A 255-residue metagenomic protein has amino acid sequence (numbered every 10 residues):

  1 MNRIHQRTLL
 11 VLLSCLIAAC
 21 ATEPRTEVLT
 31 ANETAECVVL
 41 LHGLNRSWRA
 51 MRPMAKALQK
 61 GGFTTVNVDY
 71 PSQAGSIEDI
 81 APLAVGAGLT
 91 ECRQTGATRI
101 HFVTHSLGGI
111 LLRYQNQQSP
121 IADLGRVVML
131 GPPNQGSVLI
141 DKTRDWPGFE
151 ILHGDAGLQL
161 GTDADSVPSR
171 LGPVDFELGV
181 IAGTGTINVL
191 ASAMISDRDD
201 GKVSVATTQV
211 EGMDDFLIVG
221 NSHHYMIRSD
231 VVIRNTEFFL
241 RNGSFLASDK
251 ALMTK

Functional and structural regions predicted by a protein language model:
M1-L9: Bacterial N-terminal signal peptides that target proteins for export
A18-A19: C-terminal motif of bacterial Sec signal peptides marking the signal peptidase cleavage site
T22-T26: Bacterial lipoprotein signal-peptidase II cleavage site
E27-N32: Short boundary motifs at domain starts and secondary-structure transition points
A35, Q117-K255: Helical cap/lid subdomain of alpha/beta-hydrolase-fold lipid enzymes that gates access to the catalytic pocket
V38-H42, R46-R49, P53, Q59-P71 (+1 more regions): Serine-dependent carboxylesterase/thioesterase catalytic core of lipase-like alpha/beta-hydrolase/SGNH enzymes
P71-G75, N221-H224: Histidine-bearing beta->alpha loop at or near hydrolase active sites
